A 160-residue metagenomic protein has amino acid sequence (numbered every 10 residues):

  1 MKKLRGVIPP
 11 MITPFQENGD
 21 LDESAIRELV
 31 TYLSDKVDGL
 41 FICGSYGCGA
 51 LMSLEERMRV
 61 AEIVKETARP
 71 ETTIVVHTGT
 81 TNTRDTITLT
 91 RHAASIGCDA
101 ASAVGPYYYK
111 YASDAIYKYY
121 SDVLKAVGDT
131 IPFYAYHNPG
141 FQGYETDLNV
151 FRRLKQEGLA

Functional and structural regions predicted by a protein language model:
M1-E145, F151: Active-site beta->alpha loop and helix N-cap motifs at the rims of alpha/beta catalytic domains
F151-A160: Active-site/ligand-binding-proximal alpha/beta "capping" segment
